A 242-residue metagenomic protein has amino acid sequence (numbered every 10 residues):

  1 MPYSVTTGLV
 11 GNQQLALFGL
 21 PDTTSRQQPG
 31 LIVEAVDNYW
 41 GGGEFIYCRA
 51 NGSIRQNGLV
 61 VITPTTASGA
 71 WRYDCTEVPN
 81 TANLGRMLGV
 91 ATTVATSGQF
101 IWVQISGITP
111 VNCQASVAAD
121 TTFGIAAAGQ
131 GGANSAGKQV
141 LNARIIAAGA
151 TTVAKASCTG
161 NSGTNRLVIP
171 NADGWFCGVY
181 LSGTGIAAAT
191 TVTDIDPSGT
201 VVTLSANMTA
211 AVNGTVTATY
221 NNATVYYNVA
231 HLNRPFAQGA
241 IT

Functional and structural regions predicted by a protein language model:
M1-P2, I54, V60, V90 (+6 more regions): Generic hydrophobic secondary-structure signal
P2-V153, T219-T242: Glycine-anchored, exposed beta-strand/edge motif detector
N83-L84, A95, T151-H231, I241: Small/polar beta-strand repeat architecture
